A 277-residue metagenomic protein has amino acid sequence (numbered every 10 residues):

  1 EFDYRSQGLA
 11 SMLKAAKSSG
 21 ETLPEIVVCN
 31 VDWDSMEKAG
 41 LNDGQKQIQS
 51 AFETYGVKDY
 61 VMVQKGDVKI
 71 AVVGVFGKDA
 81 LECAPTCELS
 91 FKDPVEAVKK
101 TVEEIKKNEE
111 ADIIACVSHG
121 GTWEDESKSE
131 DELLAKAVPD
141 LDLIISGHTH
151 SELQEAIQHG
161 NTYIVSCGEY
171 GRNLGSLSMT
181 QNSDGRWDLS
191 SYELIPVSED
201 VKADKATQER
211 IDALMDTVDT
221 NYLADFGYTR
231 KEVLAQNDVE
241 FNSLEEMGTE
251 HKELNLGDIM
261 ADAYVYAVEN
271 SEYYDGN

Functional and structural regions predicted by a protein language model:
E1-D200: Acidic, metal/ion-coordinating pockets
K106, E126, L143, S178-N277: Solvent-exposed loop/linker segments at secondary-structure transitions that flank or connect catalytic domains
